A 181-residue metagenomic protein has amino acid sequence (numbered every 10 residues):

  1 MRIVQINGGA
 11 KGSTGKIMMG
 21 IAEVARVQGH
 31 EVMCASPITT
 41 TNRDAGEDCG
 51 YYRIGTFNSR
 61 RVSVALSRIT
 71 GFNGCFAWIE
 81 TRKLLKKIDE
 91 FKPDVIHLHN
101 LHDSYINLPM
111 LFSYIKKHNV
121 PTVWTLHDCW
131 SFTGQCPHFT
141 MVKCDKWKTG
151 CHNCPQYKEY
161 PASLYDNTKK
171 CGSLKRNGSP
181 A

Functional and structural regions predicted by a protein language model:
M1-A181: Catalytic cores of nucleotide-sugar-dependent glycosyltransferases that transfer UDP/GDP/TDP-activated
